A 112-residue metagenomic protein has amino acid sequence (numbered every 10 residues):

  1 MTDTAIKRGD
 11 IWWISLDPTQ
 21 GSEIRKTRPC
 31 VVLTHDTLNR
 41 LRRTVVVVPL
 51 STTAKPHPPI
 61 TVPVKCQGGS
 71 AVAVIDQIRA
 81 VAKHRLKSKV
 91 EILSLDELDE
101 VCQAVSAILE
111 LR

Functional and structural regions predicted by a protein language model:
M1-R112: Conserved functional hotspots at enzyme active or ligand-binding sites that engage polyanionic ligands
